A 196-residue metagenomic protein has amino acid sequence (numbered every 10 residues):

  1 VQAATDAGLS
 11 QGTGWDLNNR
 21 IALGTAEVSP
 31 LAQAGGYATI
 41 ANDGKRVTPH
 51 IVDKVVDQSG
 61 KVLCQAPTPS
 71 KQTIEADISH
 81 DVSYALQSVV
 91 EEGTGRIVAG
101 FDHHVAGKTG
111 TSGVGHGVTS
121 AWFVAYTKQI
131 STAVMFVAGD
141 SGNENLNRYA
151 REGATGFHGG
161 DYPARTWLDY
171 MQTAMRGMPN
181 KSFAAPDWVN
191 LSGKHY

Functional and structural regions predicted by a protein language model:
V1-G35: Mid-domain, small-residue-enriched loop/turn segments at the edges of structured enzyme/sensor domains
E27-G35, T39-H195: A penicillin-recognizing enzyme superfamily signal
